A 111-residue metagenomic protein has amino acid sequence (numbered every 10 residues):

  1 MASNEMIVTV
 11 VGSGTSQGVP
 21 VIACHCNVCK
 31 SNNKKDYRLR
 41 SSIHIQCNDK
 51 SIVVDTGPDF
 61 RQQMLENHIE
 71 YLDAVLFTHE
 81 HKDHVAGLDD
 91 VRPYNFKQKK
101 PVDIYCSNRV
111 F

Functional and structural regions predicted by a protein language model:
A2, S107-F111: Metallo-beta-lactamase
A2-N67: Conserved beta-strand hairpin/beta-sheet module of binuclear metal-dependent hydrolase folds, prominently
S16, D83, V110: Surface-exposed, flexible loop/turn segments at secondary-structure boundaries
I52-C106: Active-site metal-binding motif and surrounding structural segment of the metallo-beta-lactamase
